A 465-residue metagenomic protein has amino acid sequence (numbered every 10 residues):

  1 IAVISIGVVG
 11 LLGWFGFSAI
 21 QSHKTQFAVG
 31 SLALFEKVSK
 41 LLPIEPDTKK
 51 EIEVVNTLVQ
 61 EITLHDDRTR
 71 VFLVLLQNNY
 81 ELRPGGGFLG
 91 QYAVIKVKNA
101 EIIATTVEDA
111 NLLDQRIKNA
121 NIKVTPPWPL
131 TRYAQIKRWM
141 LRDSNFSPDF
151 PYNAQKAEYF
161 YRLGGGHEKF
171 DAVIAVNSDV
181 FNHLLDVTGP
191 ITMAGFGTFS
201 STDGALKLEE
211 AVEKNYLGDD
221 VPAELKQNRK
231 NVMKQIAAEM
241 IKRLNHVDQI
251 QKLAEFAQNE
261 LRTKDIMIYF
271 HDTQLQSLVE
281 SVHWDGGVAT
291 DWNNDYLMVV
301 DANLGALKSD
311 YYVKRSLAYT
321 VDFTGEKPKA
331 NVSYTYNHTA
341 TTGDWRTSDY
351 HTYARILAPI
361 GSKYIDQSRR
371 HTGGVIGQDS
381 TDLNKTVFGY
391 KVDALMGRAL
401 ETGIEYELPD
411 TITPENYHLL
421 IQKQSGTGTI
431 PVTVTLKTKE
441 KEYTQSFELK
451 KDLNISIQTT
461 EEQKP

Functional and structural regions predicted by a protein language model:
I1, K451, E461-P465: Short, Lys/Arg-enriched, disordered terminal segments
I1-T433, E440: Non-catalytic, solvent-exposed segments at the cell envelope interface
P43-I44, Q458-K464: Activation corresponds to long, low-complexity, non-globular regions
L395-L400, E448-Q458: Solvent-exposed, conformationally flexible loop/turn segments
T435-E442, K451-I455: Low-complexity, acidic Ser/Thr/Pro-rich "mucin-like" tracts of secreted and single-pass surface proteins
